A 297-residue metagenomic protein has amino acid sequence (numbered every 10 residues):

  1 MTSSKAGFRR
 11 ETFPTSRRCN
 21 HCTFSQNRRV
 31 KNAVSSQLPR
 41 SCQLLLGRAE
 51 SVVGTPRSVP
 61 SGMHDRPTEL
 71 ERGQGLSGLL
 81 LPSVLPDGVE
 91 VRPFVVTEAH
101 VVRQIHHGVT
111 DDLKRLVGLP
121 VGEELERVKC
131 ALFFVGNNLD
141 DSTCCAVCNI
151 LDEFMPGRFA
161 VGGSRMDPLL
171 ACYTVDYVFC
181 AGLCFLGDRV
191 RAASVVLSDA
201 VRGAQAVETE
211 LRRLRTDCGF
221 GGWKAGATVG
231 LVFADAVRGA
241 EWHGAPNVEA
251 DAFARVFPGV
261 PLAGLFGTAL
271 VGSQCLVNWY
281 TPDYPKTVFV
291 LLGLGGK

Functional and structural regions predicted by a protein language model:
M1-K297: Cofactor- and metal-binding active-site motifs of prokaryotic enzymes that mediate redox/radical or nucleophilic
